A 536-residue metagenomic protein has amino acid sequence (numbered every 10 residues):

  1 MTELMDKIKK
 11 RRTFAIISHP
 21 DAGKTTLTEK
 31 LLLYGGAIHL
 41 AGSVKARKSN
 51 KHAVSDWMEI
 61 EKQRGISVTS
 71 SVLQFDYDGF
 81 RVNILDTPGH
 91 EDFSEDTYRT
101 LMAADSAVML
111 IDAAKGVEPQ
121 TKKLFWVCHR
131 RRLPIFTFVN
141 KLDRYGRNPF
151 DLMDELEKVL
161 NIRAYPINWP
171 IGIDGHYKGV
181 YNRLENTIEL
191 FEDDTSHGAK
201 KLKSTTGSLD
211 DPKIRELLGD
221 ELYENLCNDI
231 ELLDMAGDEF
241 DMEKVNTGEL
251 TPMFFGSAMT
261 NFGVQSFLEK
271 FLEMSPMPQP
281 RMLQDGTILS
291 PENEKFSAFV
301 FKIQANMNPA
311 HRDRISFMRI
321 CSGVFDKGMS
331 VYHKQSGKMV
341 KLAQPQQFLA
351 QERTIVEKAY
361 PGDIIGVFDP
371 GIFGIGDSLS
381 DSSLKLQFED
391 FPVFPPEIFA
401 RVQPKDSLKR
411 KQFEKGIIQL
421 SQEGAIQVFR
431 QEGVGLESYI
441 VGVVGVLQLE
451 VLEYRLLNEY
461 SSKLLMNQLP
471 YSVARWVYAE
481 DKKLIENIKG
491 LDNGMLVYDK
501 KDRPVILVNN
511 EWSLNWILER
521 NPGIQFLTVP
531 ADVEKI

Functional and structural regions predicted by a protein language model:
M1-I536: Structural and coupling elements of P-loop NTPases
